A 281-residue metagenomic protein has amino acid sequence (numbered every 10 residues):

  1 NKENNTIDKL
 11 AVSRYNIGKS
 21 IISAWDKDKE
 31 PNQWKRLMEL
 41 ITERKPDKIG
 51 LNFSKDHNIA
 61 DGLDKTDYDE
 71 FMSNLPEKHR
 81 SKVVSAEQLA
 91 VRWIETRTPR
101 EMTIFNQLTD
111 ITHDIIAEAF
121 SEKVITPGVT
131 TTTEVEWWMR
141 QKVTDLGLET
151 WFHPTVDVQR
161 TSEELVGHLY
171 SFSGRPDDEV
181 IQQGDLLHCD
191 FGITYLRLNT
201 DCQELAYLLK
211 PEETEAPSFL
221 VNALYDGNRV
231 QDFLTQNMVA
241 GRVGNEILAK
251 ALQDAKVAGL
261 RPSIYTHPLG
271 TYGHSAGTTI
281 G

Functional and structural regions predicted by a protein language model:
N1-G281: Active-site neighborhoods and metal-handling regions in enzymes and metal-associated proteins
